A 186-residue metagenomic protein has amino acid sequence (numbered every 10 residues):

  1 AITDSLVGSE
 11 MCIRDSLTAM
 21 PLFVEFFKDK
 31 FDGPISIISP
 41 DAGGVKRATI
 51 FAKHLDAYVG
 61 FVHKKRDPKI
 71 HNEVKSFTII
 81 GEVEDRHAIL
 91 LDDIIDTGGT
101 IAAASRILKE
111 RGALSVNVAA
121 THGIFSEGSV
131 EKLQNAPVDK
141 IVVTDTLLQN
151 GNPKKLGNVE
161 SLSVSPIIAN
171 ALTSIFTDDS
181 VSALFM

Functional and structural regions predicted by a protein language model:
A1-G8, C12-I13: Single conserved hydrophobic/aromatic residue that forms the stacking wall/gate of nucleotide- or nucleobase-binding
S5, K28-D29, G33-G43, R47-K155: PRPP/pyrophosphate-binding module of the type I phosphoribosyltransferase fold
E10-R14, A57-Y58, K155-S163: Active-site regions of enzymes building and remodeling cell-envelope glycoconjugates
R14-A19, I38, I79-I89, V138 (+2 more regions): A polyampholytic, Gly/Pro-enriched intrinsically disordered region
S16-I35, S165-T177: Hydrophobic alpha-helical segments within soluble ligand-binding/sensing domains
N152-M186: Peripheral docking tails and interdomain loops at the edges of cofactor- or intermediate-handling domains
